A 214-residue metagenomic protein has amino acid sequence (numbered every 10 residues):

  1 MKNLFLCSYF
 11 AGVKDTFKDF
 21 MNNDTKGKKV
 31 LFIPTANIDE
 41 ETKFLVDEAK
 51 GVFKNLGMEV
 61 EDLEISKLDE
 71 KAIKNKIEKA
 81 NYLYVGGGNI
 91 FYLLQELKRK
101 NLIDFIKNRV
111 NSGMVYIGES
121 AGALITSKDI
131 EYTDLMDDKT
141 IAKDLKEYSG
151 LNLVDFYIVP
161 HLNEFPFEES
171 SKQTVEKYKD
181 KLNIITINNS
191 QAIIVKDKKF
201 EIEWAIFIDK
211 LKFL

Functional and structural regions predicted by a protein language model:
M1-K26, N37, K43-D47, G51-V52 (+1 more regions): C-terminal and late-domain segments of enzyme folds
K28, V60-E61, Y116, I184: Hydrophobic anchor at the start of a short beta-strand that flanks the dinucleotide cofactor-binding loop
K29-P34: Short beta-strand segments enriched in small/hydrophobic residues
A36-K98: Portal/gating segments that form or line small-molecule/metal binding sites
G57, A80, G113, V154-D155 (+1 more regions): Short, well-ordered alpha-helix to beta-strand connector turns
K76-K79, K100-G113: Catalytic-core regions built around general acid/base machinery
Y84-G87, V110-K128: Catalytic nucleophile loop
F91, A123-T126, A192-I194: Short, active-site-adjacent cap segments at secondary-structure transitions
